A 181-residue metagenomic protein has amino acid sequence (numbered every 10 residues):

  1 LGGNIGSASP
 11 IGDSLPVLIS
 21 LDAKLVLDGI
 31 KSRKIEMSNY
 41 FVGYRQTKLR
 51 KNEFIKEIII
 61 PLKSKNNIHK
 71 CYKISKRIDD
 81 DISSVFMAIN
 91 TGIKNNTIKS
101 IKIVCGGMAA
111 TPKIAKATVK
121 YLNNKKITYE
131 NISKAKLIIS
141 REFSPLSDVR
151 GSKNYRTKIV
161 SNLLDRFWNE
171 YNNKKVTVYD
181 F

Functional and structural regions predicted by a protein language model:
L1-F181: C-terminal structural segment of proteins
